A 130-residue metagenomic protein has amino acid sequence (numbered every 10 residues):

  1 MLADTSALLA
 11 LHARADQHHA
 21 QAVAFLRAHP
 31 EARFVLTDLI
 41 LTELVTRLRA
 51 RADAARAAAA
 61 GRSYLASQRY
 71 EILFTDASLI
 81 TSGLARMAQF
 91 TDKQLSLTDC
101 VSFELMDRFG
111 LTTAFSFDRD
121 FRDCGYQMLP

Functional and structural regions predicted by a protein language model:
M1-L36, R49-G61: Short, well-structured N-terminal submotif of metal-dependent ribonuclease cores
A3-D4, L95-S96, D118, P130: Histidine- and aromatic-rich ligand-binding microenvironments
L8, L41, F121-R122: A generic structural signal for short hydrophobic patches within well-formed alpha-helices
D38-L39, D99, D118-R119: Short secondary-structure boundary segments
E71-T113: Active-site neighborhoods of divalent-metal-dependent phosphate/nucleic-acid chemistry enzymes
F103, D107-P130: Acidic, PIN/NYN-like endoribonuclease modules and their adjacent C-terminal/linker elements
